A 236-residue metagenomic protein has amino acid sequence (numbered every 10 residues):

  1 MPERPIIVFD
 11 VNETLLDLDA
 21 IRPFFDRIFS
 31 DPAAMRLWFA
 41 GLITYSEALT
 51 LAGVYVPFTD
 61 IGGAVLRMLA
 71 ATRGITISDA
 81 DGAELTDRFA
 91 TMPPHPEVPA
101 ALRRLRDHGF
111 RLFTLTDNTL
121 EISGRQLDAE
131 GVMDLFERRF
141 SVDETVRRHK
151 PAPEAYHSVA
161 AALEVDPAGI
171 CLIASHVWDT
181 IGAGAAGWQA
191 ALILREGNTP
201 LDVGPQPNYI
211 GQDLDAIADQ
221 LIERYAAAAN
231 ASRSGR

Functional and structural regions predicted by a protein language model:
M1-I43: Active-site neighborhood of HAD-like aspartate-dependent phosphohydrolases
M1-R4, P99, R103, T119-L120 (+1 more regions): Asp-based, Mg2+/Mn2+-dependent phosphohydrolase catalytic module
D17, T114-T116, L192: Hydrophobic residues in well-ordered beta-strands that form the structural core
R22, M35, F39, T59-R67 (+1 more regions): An amphipathic alpha-helix signature
S30-L37, R73-A83, P167-A168: Short, surface-exposed acidic
S46-E84: A metal-dependent, Asp-based hydrolase signature
T59-D60, I77-T114, G124: Short, acidic loop-to-helix structural element flanking the phosphoryl-transfer center in phosphate-processing enzymes
